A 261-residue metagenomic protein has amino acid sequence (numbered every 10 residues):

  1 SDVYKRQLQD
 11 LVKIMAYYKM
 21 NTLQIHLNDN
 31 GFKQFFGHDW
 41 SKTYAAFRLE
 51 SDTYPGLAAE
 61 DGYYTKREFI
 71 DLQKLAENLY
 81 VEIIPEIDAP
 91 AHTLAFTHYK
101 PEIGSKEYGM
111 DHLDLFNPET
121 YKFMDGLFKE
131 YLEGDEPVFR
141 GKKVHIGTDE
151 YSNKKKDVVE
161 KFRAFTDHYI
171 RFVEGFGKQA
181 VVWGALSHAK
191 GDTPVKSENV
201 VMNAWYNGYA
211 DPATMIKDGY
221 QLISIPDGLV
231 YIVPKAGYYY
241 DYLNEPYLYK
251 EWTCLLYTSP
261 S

Functional and structural regions predicted by a protein language model:
D2-Q7, Y257-S261: Conserved small/polar residues in nucleotide/adenosyl-binding loops
K5-F176: Substrate-binding cleft of carbohydrate-active enzyme catalytic domains
I14, P194-V200, N207-S259: Flexible, acidic glycine-rich loops studded with aromatic residues
Q24, V144-H145, A180-V182, V201-A204 (+1 more regions): Structural recognition of the beta-strand scaffold that forms the well-ordered cores of secreted hydrolase catalytic
E86-D88, D149, W183-L186, W205-Y206 (+1 more regions): Active-site-proximal beta-strand/loop segments in catalytic clefts of secreted hydrolases
S152-F165, D192-N207: Short glycine/threonine-rich loop-to-helix capping motif typified by GTGT followed within a few residues by an Asp-Pro
E174-G184, P212, L222-P226: Acidic/polar loop patches that form or flank catalytic/metal-binding clefts of enzymes that bind anionic ligands
A180-A189, K196: Acidic, contiguous N-terminal accessory segments
